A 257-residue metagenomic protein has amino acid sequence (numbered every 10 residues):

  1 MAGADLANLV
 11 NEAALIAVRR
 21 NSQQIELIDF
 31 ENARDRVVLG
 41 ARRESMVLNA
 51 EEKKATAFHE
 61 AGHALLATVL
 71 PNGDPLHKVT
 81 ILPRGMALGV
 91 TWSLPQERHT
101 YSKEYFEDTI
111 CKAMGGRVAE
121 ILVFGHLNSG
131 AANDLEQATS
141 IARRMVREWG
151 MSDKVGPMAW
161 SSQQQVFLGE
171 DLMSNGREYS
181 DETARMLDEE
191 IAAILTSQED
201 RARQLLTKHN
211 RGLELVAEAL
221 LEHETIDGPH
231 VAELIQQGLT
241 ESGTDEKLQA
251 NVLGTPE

Functional and structural regions predicted by a protein language model:
M1-I28, D35-R43, A64-L76, M145-S152 (+1 more regions): AAA+ ATPase "lid" subdomain C-terminal helix
E31-R36, G85-A87: Short, conserved phosphate-binding/catalytic loop or strand-edge motifs used in phosphoryl-/nucleotidyl-transfer
E51-F58, A64-E257: Soluble catalytic regions of large protease machineries
